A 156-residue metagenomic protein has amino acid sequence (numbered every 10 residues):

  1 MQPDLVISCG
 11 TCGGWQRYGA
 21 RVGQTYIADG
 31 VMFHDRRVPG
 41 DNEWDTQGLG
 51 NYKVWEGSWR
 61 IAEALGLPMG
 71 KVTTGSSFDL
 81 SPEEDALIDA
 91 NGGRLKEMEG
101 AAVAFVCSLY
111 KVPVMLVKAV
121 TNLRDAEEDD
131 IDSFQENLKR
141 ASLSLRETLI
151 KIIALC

Functional and structural regions predicted by a protein language model:
M1-C156: Glycine-rich phosphate- or other oxyanion-binding loops that anchor nucleotides, phosphorylated ligands
